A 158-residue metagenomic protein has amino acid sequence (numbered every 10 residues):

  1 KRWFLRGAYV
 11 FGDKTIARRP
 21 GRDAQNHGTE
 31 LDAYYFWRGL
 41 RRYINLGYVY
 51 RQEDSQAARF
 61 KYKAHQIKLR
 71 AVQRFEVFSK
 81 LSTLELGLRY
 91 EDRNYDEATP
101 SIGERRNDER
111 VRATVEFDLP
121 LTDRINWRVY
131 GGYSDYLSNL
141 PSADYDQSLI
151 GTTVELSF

Functional and structural regions predicted by a protein language model:
K1-F158: Gram-negative and organellar
